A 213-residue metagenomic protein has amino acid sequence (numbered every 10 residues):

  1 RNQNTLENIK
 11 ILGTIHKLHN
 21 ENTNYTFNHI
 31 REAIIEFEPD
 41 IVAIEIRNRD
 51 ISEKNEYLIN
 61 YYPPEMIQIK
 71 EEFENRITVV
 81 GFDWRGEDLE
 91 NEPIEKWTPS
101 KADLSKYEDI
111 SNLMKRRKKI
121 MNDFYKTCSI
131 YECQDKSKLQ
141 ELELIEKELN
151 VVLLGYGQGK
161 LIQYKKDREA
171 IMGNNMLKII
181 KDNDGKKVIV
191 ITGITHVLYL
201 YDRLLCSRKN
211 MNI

Functional and structural regions predicted by a protein language model:
N2-I35, R49-I51: Zymogen propeptides
I9-K10, K186-T192: Generic beta-sheet signal
K10, V80-F82, N212: General small-molecule cofactor/ligand-binding pocket signal
L12-I15, E45-R47, F82-R85: Active-site-proximal beta-strand/loop segments in catalytic clefts of secreted hydrolases
I15, I194-T195: Active-site metal-binding loops of divalent metal-dependent hydrolases
I34, E38-I44: Proline-aspartate-enriched helix->loop->beta-strand connector
I41, D50-G185, I194, D202-R203: Hydrophobic, often amphipathic alpha-helical segments used for membrane interaction and targeting
H196-I213: C-terminal domain-boundary segment and adjacent tail
